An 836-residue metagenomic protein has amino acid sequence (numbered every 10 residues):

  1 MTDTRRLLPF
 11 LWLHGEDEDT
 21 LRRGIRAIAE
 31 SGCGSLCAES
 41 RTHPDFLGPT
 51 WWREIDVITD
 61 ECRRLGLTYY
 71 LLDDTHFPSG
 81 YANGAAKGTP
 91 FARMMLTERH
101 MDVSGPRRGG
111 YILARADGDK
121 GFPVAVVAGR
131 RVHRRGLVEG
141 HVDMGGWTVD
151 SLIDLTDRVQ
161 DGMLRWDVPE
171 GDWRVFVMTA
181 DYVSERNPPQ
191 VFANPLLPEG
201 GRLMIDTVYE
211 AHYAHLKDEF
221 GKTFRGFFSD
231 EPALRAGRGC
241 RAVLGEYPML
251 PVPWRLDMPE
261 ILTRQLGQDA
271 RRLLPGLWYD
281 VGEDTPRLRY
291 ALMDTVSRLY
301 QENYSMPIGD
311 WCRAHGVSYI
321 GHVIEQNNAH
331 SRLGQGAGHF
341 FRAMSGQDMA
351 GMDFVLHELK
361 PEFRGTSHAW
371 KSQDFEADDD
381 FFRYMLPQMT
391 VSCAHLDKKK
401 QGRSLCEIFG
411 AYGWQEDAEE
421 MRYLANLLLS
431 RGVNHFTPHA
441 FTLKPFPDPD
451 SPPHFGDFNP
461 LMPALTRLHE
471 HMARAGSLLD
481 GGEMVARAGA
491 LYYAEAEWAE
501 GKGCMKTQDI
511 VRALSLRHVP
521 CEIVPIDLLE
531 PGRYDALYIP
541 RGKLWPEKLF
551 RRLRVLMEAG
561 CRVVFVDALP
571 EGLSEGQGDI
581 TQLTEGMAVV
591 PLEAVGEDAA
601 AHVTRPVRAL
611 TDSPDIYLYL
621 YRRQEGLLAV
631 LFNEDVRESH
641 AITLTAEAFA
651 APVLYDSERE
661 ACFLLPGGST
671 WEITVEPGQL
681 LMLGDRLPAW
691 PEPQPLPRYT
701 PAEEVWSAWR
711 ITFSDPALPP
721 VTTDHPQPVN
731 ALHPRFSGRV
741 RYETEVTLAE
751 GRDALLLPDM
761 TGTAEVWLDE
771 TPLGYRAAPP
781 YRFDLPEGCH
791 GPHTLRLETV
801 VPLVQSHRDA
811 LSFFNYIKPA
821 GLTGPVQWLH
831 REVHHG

Functional and structural regions predicted by a protein language model:
R5-R23, G34-L36, F46-T75, S79 (+9 more regions): Carbohydrate-binding surfaces of carbohydrate-active enzymes
A38-L155, V177, Y182-R202, D206: Acidic/aromatic-lined carbohydrate-recognition and catalytic surfaces of CAZymes acting on diverse glycans
M163-W166, T670-I673, Y781-G788: Exposed aromatic-hydrophobic patches
V183-E185, W690, V800-H807: Short acidic/polar inter-strand loop motif in beta-rich domains
G200-G226: An active-site-proximal structural segment forming one wall of the substrate-binding cleft that immediately precedes
L680-M682, H790-V801: Short, well-structured beta-strand segments enriched in hydrophobic/aromatic residues within extracellular or lumenal
V746-L748, R752-D769, R776, L795-T799: Aromatic-lined ligand-binding clefts that engage carbohydrates, nucleic acids, or primary amines
